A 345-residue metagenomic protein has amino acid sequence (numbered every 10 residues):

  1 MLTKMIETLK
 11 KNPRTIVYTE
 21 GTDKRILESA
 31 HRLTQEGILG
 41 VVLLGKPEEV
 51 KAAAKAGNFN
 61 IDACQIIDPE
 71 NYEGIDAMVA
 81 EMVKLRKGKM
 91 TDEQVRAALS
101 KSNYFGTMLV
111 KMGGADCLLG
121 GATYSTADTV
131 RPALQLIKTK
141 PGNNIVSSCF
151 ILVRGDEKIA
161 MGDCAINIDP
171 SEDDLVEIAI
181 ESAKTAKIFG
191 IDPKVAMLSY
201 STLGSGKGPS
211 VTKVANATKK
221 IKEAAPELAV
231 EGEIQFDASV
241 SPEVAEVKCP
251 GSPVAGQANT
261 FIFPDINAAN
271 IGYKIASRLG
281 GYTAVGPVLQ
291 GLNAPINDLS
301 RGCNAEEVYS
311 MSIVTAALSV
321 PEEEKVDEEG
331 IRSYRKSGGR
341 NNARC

Functional and structural regions predicted by a protein language model:
M1-A255, N259-C345: Anion-binding alpha/beta catalytic cores of soluble intermediary-metabolism enzymes, centered on
